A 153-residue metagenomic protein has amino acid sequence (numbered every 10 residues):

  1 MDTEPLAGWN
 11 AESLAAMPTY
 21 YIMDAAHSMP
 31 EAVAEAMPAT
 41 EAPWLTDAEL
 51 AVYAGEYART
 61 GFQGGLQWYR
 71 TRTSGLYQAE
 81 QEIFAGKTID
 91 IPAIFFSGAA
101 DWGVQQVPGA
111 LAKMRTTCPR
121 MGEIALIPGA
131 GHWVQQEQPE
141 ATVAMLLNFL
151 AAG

Functional and structural regions predicted by a protein language model:
M1-V104: Alpha/beta-hydrolase
V52, G64, W68, K113 (+1 more regions): Alpha-helical elements of Rossmann-like donor-binding domains used by nucleotide-donor carbohydrate transfer enzymes
L66, Q105-P108, Q136-E140: Conserved strand-to-helix beginnings and helix N-cap segments that scaffold or border functional pockets
I94-A130: Conserved loop-alpha-helix segment in the C-terminal half of the alpha/beta-hydrolase fold that carries the catalytic
P119-G153: Catalytic active-site module of serine/aspartate enzymes centered on a nucleophile-bearing elbow/loop
